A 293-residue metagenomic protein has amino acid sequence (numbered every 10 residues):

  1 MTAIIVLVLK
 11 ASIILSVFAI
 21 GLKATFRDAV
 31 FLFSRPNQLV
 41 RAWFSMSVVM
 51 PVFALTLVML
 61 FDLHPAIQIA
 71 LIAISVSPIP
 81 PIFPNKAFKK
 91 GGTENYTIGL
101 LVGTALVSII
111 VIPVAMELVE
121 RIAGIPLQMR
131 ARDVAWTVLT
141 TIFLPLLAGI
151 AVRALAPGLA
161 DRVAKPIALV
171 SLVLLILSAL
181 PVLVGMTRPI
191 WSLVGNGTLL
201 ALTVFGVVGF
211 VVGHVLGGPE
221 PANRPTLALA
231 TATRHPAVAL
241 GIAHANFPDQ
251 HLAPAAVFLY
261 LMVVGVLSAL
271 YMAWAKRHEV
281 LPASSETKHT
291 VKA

Functional and structural regions predicted by a protein language model:
M1-A293: Alpha-helical transmembrane segments of multi-pass small-molecule/ion transporters
